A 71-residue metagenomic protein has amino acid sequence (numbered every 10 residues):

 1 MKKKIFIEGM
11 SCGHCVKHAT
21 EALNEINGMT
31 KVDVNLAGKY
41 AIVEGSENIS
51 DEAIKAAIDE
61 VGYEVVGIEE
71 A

Functional and structural regions predicted by a protein language model:
M1-A71: Flexible metal-binding regulatory segments at protein termini and peripheral loops
